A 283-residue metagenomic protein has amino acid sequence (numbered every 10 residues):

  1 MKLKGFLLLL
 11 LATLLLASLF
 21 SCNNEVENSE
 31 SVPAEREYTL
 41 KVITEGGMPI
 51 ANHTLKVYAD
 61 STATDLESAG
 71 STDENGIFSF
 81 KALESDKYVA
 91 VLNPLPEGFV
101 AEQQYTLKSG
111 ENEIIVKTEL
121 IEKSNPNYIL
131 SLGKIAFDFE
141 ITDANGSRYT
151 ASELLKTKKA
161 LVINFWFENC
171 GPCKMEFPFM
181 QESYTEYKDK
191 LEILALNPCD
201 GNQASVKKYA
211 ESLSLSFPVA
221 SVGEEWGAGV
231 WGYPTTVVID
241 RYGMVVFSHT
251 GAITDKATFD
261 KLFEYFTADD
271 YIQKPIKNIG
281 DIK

Functional and structural regions predicted by a protein language model:
C22-E37, I43-G46, L130: Beta-strand-rich domain onsets/edges
N23-V26, L95-I121: Structured interaction patches on ligand/partner-binding surfaces of diverse proteins
Y38, T44-A63, S85: Short, ordered, surface-exposed loop/turn motifs in non-cytosolic proteins
S61-F78: Short, acidic Ser/Thr/Gly-rich low-complexity loop/linker segments typical of extracellular and cell-surface proteins
S79-V89: Short Pro-Gly-centered beta-turn/loop motif in secreted/extracellular proteins
D138-L161, T185: A short beta-strand-turn-helix
K174-L213, S221-G227: Structural microenvironment flanking redox-active thiols in thiol-disulfide oxidoreductases
K208-S216, S221-T267: Thiol/disulfide oxidoreductase modules built on the thioredoxin-like
